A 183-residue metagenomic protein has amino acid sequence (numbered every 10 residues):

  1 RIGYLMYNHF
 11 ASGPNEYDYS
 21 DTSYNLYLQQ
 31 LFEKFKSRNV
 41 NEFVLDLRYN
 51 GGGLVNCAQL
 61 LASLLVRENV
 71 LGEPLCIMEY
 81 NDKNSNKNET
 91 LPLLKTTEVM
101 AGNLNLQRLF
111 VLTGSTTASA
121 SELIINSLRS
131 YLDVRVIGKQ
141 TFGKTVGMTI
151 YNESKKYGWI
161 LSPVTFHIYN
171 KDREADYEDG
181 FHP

Functional and structural regions predicted by a protein language model:
G3-Y4, H9-S20, Q29-Q30, K34-E42 (+1 more regions): C-terminal "post-core" interaction segments
L45: P-loop NTPase catalytic core of nucleic-acid-dependent motor ATPases
R48: Short strand-turn motif at the edge of the Rossmann-like AdoMet-binding core
